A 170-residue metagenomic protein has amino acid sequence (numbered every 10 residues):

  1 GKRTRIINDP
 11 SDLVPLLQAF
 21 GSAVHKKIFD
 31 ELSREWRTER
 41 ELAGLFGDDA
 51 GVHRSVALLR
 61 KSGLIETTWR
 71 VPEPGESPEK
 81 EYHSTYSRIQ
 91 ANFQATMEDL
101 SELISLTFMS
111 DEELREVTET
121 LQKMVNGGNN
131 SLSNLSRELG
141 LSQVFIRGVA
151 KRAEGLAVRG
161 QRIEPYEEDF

Functional and structural regions predicted by a protein language model:
G1, I104-E168: Exposed, interaction-prone assembly regions rather than primary DNA-binding/catalytic cores
D12-L13, E73-F108: Conserved segment of winged-helix/HTH DNA-binding domains
Q18-H25, W36, D111-T118: Short helix-coil-helix linker/hinge
A23-H25, L32-E41, V125-S131: Short capping segments at the starts of secondary-structure elements
E41-L45, L59, L132-L139: A short acidic, leucine-rich amphipathic alpha-helix
G47-K61, G140-R152: Short amphipathic alpha-helical interaction segments
G63-L64, W69, A157: Glycine-centered, phosphate/nucleic-acid-interacting loop/turn motifs that mediate DNA/RNA or nucleotide
W69-E81, R162-D169: Short, Lys/Arg-rich nucleic-acid/phosphate-binding segment
